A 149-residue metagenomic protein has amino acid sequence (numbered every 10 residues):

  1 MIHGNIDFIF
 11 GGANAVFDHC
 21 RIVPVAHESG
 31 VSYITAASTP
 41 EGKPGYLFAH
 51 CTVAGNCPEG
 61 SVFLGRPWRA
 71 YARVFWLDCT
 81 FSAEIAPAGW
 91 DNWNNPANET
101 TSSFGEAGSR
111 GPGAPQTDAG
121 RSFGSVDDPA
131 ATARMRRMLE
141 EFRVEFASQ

Functional and structural regions predicted by a protein language model:
M1-Q149: Sequence-level preference for short, compositionally simple segments enriched in small aliphatic or small polar residues
